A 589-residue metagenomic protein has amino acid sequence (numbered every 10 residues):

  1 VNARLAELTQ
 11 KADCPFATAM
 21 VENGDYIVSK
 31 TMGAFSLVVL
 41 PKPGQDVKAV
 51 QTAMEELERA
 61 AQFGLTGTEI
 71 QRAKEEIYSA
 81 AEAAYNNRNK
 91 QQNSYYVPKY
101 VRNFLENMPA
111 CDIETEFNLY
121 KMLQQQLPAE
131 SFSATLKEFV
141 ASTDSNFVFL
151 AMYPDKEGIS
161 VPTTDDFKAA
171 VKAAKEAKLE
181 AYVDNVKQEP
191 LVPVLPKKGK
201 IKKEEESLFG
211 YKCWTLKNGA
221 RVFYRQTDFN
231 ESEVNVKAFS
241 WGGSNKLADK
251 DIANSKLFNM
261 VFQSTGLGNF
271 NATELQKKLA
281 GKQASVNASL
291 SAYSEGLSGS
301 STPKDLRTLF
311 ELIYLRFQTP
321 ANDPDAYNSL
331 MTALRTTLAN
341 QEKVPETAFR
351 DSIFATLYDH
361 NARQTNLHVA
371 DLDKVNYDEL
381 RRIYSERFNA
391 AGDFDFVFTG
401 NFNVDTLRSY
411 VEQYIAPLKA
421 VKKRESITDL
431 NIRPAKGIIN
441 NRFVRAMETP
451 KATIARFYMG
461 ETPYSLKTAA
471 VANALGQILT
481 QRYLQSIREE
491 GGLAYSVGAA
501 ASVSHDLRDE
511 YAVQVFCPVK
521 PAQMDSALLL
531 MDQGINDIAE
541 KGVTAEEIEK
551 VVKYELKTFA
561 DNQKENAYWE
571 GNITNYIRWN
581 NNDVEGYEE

Functional and structural regions predicted by a protein language model:
V1-N2, A6, Q71-E75, S79-E82 (+7 more regions): Proteolytic maturation boundary segments
L5-Q62, T68-Q126, S145-P154, F223-R225 (+6 more regions): M16 family metallopeptidases and their MPP-like homologs
Q126-S131, T135, N322, Y327 (+1 more regions): Peptidyl-prolyl cis-trans isomerase
D323-S329, V421-E425, V543: Conserved short beta-strand edge segments in small beta-sheet-based binding/regulatory domains
R387-N389: Conserved alpha/beta enzyme-core scaffolds, especially Rossmann-like or related mixed alpha/beta domains that build
L479-Y483: Short Ser/Thr-interspersed hydrophobic loop/turn segments at strand-loop and sheet-helix junctions that line or gate
